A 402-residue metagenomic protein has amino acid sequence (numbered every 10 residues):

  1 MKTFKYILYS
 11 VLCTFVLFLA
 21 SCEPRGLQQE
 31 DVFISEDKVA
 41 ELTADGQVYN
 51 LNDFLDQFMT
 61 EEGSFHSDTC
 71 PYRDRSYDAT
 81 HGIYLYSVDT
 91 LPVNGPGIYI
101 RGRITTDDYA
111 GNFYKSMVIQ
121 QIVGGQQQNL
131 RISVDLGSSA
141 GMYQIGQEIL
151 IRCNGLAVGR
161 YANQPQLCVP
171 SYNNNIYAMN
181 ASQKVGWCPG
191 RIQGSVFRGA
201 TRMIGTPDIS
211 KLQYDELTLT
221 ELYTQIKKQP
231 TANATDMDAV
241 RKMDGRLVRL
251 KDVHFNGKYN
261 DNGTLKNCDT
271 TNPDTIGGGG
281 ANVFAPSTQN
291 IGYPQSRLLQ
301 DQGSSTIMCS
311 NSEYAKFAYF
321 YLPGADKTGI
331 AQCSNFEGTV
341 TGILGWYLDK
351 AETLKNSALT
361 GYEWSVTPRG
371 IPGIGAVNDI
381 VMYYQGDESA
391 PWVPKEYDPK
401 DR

Functional and structural regions predicted by a protein language model:
M1-V11: Bacterial N-terminal signal peptides that target proteins for export
F18-S21: C-terminal motif of bacterial Sec signal peptides marking the signal peptidase cleavage site
E23-Y114, V118-R402: OB-fold nucleic-acid-binding modules
